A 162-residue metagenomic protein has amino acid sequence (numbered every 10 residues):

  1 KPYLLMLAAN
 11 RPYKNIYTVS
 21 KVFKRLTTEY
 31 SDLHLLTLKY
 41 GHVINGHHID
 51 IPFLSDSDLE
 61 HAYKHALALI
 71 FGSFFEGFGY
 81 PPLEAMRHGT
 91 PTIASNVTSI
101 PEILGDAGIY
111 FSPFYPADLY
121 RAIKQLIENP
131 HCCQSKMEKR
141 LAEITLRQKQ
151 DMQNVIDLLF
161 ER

Functional and structural regions predicted by a protein language model:
K1-R162: Carbohydrate transferase catalytic cores enriched for Leloir-type hexosyltransferases
